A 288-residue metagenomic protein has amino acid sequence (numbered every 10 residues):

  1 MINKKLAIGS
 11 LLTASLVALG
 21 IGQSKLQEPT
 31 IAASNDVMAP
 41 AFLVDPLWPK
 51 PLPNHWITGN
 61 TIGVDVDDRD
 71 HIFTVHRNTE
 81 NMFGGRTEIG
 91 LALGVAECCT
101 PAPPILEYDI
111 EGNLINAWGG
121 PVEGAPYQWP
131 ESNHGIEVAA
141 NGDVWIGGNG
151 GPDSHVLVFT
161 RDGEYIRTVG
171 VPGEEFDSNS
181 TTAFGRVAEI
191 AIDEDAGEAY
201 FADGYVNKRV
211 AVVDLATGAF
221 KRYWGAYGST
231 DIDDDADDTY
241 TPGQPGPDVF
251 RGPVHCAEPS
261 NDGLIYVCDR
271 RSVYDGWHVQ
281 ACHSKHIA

Functional and structural regions predicted by a protein language model:
M1-N3: N-terminal secretory signal peptides that target proteins for export/translocation
A7-S10, A18-A288: Eukaryotic scaffold repeat domains enriched in small/polar residues
